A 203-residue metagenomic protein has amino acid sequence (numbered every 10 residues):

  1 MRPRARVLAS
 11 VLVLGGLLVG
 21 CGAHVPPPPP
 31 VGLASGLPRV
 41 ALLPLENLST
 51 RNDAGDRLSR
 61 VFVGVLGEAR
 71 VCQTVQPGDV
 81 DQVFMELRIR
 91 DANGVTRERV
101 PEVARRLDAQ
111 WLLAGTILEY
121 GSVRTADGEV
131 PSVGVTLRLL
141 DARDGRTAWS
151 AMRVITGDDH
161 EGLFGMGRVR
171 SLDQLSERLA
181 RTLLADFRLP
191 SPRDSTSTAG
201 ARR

Functional and structural regions predicted by a protein language model:
M1-V11: Bacterial N-terminal signal peptides that target proteins for export
A9-G20: Bacterial N-terminal signal peptides
C21-P38, R105-L107, V130, L140-R203: C-terminal/domain-edge helix-coil "capping" segments
L37-R39, P44, S49-T116, R146 (+2 more regions): N-terminal segment of the mature soluble domain
D53-G55, D127-V130: Short glycine/proline-enriched turns and hinge-like loops at secondary-structure junctions
T116-G121, V154: Generic short beta-strand segments
S122-A126: Extracytoplasmic/secreted cell-surface and envelope-processing proteins
P131-V135: Short, surface-exposed coil-to-beta transition loops
